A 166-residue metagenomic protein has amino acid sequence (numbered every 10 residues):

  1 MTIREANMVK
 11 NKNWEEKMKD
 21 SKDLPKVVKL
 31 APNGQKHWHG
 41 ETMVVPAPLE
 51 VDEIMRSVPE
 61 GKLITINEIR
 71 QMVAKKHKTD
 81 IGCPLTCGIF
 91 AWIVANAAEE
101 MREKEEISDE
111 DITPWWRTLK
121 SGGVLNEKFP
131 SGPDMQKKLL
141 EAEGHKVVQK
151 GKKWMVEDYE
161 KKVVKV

Functional and structural regions predicted by a protein language model:
M1-E5: N-terminal amphipathic/basic-hydrophobic helices that include classical n-h-c signal peptides and signal-anchor
V9-V166: Nucleic acid-binding interface residues in structured DNA/RNA-binding domains, emphasizing the DNA-engaging scaffolds
